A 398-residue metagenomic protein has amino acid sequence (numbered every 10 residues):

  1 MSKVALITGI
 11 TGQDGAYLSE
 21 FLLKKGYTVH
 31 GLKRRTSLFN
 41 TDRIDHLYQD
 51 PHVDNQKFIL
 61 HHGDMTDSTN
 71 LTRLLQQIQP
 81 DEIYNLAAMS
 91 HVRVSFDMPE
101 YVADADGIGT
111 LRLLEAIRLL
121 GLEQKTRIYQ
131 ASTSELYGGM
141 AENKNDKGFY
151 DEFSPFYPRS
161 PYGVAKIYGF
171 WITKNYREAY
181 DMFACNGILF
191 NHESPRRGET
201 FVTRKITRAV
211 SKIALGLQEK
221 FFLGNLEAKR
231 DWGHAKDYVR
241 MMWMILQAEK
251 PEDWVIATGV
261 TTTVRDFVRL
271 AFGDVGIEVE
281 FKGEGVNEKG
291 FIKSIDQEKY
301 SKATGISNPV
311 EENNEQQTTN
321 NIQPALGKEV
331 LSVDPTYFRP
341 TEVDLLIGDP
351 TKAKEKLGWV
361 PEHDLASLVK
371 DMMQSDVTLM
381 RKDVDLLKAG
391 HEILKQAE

Functional and structural regions predicted by a protein language model:
M1-H192, K236, M242, L246 (+6 more regions): N-terminal Rossmann-like NAD(P)+-binding domain of SDR-like oxidoreductases, especially those catalyzing
V4, K220, P251-D253: Residue-level preference for the first positions of well-ordered beta-strands
L38, W232, T261, I347 (+1 more regions): Short aromatic/basic micro-patch
N40, D67, G198-E199, V260 (+2 more regions): Residue-level signature of the cytosolic catalytic core of signaling kinases
R43, M140-F149, P161, I167 (+7 more regions): NAD(P)-dependent short-chain dehydrogenase/reductase
I44, A235, S294-V310, I322-G358 (+1 more regions): Conserved C-terminal active-site "lid" loop/helix of NAD(P)H-dependent oxidoreductases that clamps the redox cofactor
Y238, M242, I256, F267 (+2 more regions): Non-catalytic, hydrophobic alpha-helical segments
E284-N313, P324-L326, D383-E398: Intrinsically disordered, low-complexity acidic/proline-/asparagine-rich linker or regulatory tail/stalk regions
